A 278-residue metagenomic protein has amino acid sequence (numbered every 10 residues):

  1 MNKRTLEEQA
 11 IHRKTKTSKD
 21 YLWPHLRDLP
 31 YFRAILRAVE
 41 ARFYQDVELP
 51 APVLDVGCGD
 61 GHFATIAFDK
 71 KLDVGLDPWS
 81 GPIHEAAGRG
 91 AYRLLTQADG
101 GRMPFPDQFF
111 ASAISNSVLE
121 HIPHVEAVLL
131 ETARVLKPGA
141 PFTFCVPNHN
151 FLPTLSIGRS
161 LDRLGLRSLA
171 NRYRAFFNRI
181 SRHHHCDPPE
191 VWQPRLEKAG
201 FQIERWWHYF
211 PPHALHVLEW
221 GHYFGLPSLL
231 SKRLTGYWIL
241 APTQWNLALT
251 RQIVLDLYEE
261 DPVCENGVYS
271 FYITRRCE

Functional and structural regions predicted by a protein language model:
M1-R102, P106, S112, L129 (+1 more regions): Conserved N-terminal segment of class I S-adenosyl-L-methionine
F63-A64, P123, L152-P153: Glycine/Thr-rich phosphate-binding loops of Rossmann-like dinucleotide-binding domains
R102, E120, F151: Active-site micro-motifs of SAM-dependent methyltransferase domains
S115-V118: A short beta-strand submotif of the Rossmann-like class I SAM-dependent methyltransferase core that lines
I122-P123, L136-K137: Helix-to-beta-strand junctions that scaffold the AdoMet/dcAdoMet cofactor pocket in Class I SAM-dependent enzymes
E126-E131, P141-Y272: S-adenosyl-L-methionine-dependent methyltransferase catalytic module, highlighting the catalytic core
T274-C277: Active-site beta-strand termini and strand-to-loop segments that position acidic
